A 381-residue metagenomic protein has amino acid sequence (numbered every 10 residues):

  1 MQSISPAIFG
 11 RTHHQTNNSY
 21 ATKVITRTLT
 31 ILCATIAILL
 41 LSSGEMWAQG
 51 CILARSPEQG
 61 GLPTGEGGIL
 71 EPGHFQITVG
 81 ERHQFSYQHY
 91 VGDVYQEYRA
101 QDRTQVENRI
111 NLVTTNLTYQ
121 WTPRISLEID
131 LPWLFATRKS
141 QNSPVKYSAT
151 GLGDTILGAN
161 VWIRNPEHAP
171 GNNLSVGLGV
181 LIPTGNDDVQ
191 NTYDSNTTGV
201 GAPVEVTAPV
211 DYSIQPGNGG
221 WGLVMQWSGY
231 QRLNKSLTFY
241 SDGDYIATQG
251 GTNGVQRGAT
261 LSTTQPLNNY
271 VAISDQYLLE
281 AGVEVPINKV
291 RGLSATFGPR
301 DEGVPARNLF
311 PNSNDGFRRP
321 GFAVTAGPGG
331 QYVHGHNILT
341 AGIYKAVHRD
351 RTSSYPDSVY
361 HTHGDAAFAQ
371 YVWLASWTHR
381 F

Functional and structural regions predicted by a protein language model:
S43-A48: Sec/Tat signal peptide C-region and signal peptidase I cleavage site
Q49-I52, G65-H74, S86-Q88, R124 (+5 more regions): Short loop/turn motifs that connect adjacent beta-strands in outer-membrane beta-barrel proteins
C51-A54, H83-L112, S213: Surface-exposed strand-loop-strand hairpins of Gram-negative outer-membrane beta-barrel proteins
G65-G67, V79-E81, T115-Y119, I129 (+9 more regions): Residues on the lipid-exposed face of transmembrane beta-strands in outer-membrane beta-barrel proteins
G73, R109-V113, A149-T155, N172 (+5 more regions): Residues that define the transmembrane beta-barrel architecture of outer-membrane proteins
E81-Y87, L131-T137, I163, V180-N186 (+7 more regions): Transmembrane beta-strands of outer-membrane beta-barrel pores
Y90-Q101, G251-F381: Outer membrane beta-barrel transmembrane domains
F135-A272: Outer-membrane pore/translocation modules
